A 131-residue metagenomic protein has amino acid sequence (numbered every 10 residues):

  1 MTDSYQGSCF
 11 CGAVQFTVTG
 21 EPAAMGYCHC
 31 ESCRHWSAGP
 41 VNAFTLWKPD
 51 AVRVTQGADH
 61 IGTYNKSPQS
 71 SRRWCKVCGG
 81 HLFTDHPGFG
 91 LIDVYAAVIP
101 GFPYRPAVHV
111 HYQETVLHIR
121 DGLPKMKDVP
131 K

Functional and structural regions predicted by a protein language model:
M1-K131: A short Gly-Trp-Pro
